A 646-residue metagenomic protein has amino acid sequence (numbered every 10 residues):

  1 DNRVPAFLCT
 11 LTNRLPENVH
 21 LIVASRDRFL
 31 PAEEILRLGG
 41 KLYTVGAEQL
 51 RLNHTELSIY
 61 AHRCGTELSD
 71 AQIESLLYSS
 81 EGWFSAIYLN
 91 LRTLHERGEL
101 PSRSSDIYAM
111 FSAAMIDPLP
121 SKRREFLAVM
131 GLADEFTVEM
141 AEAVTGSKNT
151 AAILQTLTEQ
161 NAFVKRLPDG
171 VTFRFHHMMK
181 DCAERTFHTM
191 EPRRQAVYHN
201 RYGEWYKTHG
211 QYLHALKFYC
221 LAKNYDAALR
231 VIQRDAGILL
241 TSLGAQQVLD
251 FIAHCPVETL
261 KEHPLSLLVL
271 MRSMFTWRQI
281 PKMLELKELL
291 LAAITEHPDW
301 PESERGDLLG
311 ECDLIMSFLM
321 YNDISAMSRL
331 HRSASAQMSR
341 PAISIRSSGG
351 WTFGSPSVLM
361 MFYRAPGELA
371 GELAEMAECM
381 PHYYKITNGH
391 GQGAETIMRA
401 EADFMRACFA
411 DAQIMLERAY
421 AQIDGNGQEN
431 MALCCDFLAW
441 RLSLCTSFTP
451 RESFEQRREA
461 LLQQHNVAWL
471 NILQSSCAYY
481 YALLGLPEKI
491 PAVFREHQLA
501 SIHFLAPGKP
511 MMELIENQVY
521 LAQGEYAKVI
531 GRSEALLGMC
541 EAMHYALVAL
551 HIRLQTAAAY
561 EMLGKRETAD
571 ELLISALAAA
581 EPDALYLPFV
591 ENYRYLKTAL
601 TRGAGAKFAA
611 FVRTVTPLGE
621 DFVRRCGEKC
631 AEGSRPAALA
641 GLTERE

Functional and structural regions predicted by a protein language model:
D1-V23: Conserved Walker B catalytic segment
R28-F29, L38, Y43-T44, I59-F111 (+5 more regions): Amphipathic alpha-helical "lid/sensor" segments that cap RecA-like P-loop NTPase cores
A32, A71, A109-H188, V197-R201: C-terminal boundary/linker of central alpha/beta nucleotide-binding cores
S104-S105, R193-A196, H209, G237-D250 (+8 more regions): Helix-turn-helix repeat elements of alpha-solenoid scaffolds
T189-L265, S273, K282, L286: Extended alpha-helical scaffolding segments used for macromolecular assembly and cargo binding
Y212-L216, H263, W300-G310, P341-V358 (+9 more regions): Alpha-solenoid helical repeat architecture
T259-C435: Internal alpha-solenoid helical repeat scaffolds
E628-E646: Helix-turn-helix DNA-binding segment
